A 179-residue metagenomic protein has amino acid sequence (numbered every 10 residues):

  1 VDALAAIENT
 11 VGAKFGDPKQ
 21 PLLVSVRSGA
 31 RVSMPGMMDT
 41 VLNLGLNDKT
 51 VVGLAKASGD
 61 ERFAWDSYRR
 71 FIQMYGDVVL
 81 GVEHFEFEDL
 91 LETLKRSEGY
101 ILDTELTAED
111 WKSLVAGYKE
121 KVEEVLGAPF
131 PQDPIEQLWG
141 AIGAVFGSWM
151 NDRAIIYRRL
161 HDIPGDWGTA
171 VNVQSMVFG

Functional and structural regions predicted by a protein language model:
V1-G179: Nucleotide/phosphate-binding sheet-loop regions of phosphoryl- and nucleotidyl-transfer enzymes
